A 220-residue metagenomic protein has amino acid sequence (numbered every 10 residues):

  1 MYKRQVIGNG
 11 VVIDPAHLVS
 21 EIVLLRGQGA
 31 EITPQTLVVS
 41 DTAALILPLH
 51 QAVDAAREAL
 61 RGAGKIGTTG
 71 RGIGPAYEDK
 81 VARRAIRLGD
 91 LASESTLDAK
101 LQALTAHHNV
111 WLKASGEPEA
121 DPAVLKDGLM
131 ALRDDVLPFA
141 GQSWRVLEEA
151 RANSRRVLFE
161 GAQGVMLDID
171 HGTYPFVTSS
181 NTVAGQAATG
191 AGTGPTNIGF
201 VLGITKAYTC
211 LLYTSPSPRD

Functional and structural regions predicted by a protein language model:
M1-Q5, Y213-D220: Conserved small/polar residues in nucleotide/adenosyl-binding loops
K3-A16, A55-R57, F176: Glycine-rich phosphate/pyrophosphate-binding loop regions near the starts of catalytic domains
R4-V6, Q35-V38, P75, R155-L158 (+2 more regions): Structural motif
V11-I13, V23, A44-L45, A162-V165 (+2 more regions): Short, glycine-/Ser/Thr-/acidic-enriched flexible segments
P15-R26, Q102, W144, E148 (+2 more regions): Predominant activation on well-ordered alpha-helical scaffold segments within soluble catalytic domains
L18, I22-V146, V157: Internal alpha/beta core interface subdomains
G67-A82, R156-A191: Conserved phosphate/anionic-ligand binding catalytic regions in large, soluble enzymes, centered on
T173, V177-S215: A conserved active-site cap/scaffold subdomain adjacent to cofactor or substrate pockets
